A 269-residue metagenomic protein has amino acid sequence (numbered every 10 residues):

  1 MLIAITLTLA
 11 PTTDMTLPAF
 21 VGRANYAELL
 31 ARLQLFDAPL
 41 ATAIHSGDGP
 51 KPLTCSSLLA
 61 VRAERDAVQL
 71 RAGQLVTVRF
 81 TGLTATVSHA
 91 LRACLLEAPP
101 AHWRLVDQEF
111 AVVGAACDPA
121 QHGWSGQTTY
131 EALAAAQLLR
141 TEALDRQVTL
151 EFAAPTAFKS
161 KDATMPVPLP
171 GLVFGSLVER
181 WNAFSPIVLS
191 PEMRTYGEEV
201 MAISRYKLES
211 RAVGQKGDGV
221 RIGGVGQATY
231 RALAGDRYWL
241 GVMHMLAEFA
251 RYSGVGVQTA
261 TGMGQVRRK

Functional and structural regions predicted by a protein language model:
M1-K269: RNA-interacting cores
